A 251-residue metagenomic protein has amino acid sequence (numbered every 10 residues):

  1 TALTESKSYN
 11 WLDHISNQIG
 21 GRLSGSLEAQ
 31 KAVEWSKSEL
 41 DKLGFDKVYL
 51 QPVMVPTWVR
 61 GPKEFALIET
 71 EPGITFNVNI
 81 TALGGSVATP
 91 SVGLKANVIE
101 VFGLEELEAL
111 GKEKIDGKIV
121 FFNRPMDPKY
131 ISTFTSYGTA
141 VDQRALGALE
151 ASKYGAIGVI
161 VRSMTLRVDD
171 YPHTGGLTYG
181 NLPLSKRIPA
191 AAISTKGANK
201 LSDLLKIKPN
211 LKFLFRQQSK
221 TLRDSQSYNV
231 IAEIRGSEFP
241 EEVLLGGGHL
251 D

Functional and structural regions predicted by a protein language model:
T1-L3, N17-L27, E64, G85 (+4 more regions): Second-shell loop/turn segments in exported
T1-S26, Y171-G175, Y179, A190 (+1 more regions): N-terminal capping segment at the start of a domain
L3-T4, S16-G21, K37-D46, L104 (+3 more regions): Sec-exported extracytoplasmic/periplasmic mature domains
K7-L12, I19, E28-S36, G44 (+4 more regions): Stable alpha-helical elements in mature extracytoplasmic
W11-S16, Y49-L50, V98-E100, I119-N123 (+4 more regions): Structural recognition of the beta-strand scaffold that forms the well-ordered cores of secreted hydrolase catalytic
D13, N17-I119, N123-I131: Noncatalytic luminal/extracellular "stalk/propeptide" segments of secretory-pathway proteins
T70-E71, F76-K112, Y179-D251: Soluble metallo-hydrolase cores and metallopeptidase-like ectodomains found primarily in the secretory/periplasmic
G103-V168: A conserved hydrophobic secondary-structure block that centers on an alpha-helix together with its immediately flanking
